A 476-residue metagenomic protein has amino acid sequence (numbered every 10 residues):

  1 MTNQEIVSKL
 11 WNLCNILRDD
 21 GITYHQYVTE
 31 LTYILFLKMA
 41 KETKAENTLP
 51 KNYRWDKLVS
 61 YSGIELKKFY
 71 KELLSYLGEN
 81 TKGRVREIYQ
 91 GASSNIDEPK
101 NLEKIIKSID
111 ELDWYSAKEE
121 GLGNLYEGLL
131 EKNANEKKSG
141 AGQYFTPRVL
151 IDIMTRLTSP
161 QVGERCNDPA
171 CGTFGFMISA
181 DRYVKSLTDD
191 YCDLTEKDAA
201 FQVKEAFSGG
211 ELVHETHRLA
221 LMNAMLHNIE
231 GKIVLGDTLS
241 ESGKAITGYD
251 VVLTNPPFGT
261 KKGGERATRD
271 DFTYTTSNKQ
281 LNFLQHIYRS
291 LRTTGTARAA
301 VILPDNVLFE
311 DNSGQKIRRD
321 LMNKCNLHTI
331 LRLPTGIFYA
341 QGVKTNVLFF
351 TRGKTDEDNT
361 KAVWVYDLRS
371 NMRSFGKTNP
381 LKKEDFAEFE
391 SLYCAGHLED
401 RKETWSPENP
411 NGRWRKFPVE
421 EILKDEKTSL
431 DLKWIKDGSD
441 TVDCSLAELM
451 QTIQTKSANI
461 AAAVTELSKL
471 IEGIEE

Functional and structural regions predicted by a protein language model:
M1-V162, K232-G243, R332-T335, N359-R369 (+3 more regions): Non-catalytic, mostly N-terminal accessory regions of nucleic-acid modification and defense proteins
Y27-V28, L212-H217, S277-F350: Conserved Class I SAM-dependent methyltransferase catalytic core
Y115, G209-E211, T273-S277, Y288-R289 (+5 more regions): Hydrophobic alpha-helical scaffolding
K132-N135, G263-R269: Gly-rich Lys/Arg/Thr-decorated short loops/hinges at beta-loop-alpha junctions or inter-strand turns that position
G140-T254, G259-K261, T268-D270, S277 (+3 more regions): Conserved S-adenosyl-L-methionine
T173, S240, P257-T260, D305-L308 (+3 more regions): Conserved nucleotide-binding/hydrolysis micro-motifs of P-loop NTPases
A200, A340-V343, D358: Short coil/turn motifs at beta-sheet boundaries
G248-D250, V343-F349, N379-D385: Short, surface-exposed amphipathic charged segments that create phosphate/polyanion-binding patches used for binding
